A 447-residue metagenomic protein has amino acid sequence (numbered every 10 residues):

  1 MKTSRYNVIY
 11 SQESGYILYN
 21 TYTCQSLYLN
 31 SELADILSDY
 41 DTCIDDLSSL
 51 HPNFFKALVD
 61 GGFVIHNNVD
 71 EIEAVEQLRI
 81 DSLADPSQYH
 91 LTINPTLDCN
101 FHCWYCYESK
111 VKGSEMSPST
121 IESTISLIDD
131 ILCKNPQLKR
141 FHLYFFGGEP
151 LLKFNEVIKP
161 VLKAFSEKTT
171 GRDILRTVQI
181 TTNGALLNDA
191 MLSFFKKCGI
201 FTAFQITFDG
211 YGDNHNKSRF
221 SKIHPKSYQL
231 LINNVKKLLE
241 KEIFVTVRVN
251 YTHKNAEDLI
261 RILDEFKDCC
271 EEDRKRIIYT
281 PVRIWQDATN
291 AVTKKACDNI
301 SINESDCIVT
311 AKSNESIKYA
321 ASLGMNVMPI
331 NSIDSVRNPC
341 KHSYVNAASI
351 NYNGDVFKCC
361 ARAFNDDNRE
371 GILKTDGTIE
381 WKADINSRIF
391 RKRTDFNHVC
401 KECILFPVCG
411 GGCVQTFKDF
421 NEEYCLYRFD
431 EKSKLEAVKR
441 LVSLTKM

Functional and structural regions predicted by a protein language model:
M1-F54, K374, D395-M447: Radical SAM enzyme core and accessory elements
T3-Y28, P52-T92, P136: N-terminal [4Fe-4S]-dependent radical SAM core
T21, I350-N351: Short, acidic, Ser/Thr-enriched surface-loop or helix-capping motifs
E73-S193, C198-T202: Conserved alpha-helical substructure of the radical SAM core
C99, C103-C106, C340, G354 (+5 more regions): Short cysteine clusters
S109-G113, K217-P225, D419: Short glycine-enriched, charge-decorated loop/helix-capping segments at active-site entrances that position
D213, K217-I232, K236-S343, N353: Radical SAM enzyme [4Fe-4S]-AdoMet core and its adjacent flexible, acidic and glycine-rich loops/tails across
I300-S335, A361-G410: C-terminal accessory region of radical SAM enzymes
